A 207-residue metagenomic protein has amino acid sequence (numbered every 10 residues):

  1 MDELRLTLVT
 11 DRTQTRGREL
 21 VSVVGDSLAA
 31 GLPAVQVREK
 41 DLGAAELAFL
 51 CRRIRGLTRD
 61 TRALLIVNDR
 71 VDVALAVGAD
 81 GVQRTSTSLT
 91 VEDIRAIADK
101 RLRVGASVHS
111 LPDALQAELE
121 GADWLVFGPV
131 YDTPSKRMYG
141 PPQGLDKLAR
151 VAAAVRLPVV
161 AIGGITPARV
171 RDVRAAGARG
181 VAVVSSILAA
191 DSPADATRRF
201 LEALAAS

Functional and structural regions predicted by a protein language model:
M1-L89, A96-D123, G140, D146 (+4 more regions): Conserved N-terminal beta1-alpha1 strand-loop-helix module at the mouth
F127, V160-I165, V181-S185: Glycine-rich beta-strand-to-loop/alpha-helix junction loops that act as flexible
Y131-T133: A short, flexible beta-alpha/helix-coil linker loop
S135-R137: Glycine/threonine-rich flexible loop motifs
A176-G180: Internal alpha/beta core interface subdomains
